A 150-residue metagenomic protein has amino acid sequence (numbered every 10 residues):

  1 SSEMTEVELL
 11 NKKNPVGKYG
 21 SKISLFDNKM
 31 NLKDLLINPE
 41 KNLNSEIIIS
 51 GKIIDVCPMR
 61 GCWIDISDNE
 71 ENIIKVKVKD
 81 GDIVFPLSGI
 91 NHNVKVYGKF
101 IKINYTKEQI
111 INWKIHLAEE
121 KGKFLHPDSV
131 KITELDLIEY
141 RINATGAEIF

Functional and structural regions predicted by a protein language model:
S1-F150: OB-fold and OB-like single-stranded nucleic-acid-recognition modules and their adjacent interaction interfaces
